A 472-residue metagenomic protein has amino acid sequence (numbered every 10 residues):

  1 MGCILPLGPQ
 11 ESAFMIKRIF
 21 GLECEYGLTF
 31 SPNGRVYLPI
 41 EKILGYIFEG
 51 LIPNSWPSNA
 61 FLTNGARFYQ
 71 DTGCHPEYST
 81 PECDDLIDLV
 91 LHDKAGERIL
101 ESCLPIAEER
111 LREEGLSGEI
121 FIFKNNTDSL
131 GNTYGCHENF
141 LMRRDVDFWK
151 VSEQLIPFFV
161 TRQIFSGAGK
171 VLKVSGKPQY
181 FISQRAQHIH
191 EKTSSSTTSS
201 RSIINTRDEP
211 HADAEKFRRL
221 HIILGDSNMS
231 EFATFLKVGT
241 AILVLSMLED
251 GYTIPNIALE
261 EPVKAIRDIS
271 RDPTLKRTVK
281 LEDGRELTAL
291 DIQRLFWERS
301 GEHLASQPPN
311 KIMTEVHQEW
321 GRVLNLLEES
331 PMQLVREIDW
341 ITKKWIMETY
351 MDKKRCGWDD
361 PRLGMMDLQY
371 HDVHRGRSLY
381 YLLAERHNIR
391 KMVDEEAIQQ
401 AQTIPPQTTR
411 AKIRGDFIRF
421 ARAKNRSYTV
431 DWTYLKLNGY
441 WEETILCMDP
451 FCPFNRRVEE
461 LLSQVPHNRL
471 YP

Functional and structural regions predicted by a protein language model:
E11-F123, N132, E153-A168, L172 (+3 more regions): Terminal catalytic/cofactor-binding subdomain
S31, R143-D145: Short coil/turn motifs at secondary-structure junctions
N125-R143: Histidine-centered divalent-metal-coordination microenvironment in nucleic-acid enzymes
R143, Q179-I182, I189-E191: Extended, Lys/Arg-enriched charged tracts that mediate electrostatic binding to polyanionic substrates
D147-W149: A short alpha->loop->secondary-structure connector
